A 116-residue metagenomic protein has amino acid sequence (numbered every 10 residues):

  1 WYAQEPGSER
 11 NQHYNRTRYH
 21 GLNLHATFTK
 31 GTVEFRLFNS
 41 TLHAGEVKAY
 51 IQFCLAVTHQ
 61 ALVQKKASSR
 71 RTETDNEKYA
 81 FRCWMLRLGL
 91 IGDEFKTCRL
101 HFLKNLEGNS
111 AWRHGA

Functional and structural regions predicted by a protein language model:
W1-A116: C-terminal accessory/tail domains of diverse enzymes
